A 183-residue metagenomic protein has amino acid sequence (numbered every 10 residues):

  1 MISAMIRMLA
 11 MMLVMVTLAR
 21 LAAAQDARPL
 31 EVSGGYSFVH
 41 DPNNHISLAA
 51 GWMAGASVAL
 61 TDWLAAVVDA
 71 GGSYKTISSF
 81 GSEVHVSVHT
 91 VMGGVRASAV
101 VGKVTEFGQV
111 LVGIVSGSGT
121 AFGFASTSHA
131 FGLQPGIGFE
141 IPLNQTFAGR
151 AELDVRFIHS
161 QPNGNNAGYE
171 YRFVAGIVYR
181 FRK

Functional and structural regions predicted by a protein language model:
M1-A27, R182-K183: Cleavable N-terminal export/targeting peptides
L13-M15, F38, I177: Detector for intrinsically disordered, low-structure N-terminal pre-sequences
D26-H40, G108, E170: Transmembrane beta-strand segments of Gram-negative outer membrane beta-barrel proteins
Y36-H40, S78, G119-F122, F157-H159: Extracytoplasmic loops and strand-loop junctions of Gram-negative outer membrane beta-barrel proteins
F38-A54, D69, S128-H129: Surface-exposed strand-loop-strand hairpins of Gram-negative outer-membrane beta-barrel proteins
P42-A49, F80-H85, F122-F124, Q161-G168: Solvent-exposed loop/turn segments connecting transmembrane beta-strands in outer-membrane beta-barrel proteins
G55-S126, A130-G136, I141-R150, E170-K183: Gram-negative (and chloroplast) outer-membrane scaffold detector with strong preference for beta-barrel transmembrane
